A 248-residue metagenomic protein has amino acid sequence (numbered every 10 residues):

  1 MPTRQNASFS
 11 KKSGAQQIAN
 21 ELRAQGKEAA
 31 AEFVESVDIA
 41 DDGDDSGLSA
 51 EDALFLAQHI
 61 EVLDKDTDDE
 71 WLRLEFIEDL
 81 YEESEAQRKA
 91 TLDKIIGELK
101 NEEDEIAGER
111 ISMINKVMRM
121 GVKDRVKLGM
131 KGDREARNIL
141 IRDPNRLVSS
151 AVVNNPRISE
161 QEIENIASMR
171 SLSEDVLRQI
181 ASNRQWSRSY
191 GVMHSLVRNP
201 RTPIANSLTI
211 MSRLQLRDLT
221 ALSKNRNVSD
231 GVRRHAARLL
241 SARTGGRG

Functional and structural regions predicted by a protein language model:
P2-G248: Alpha-helical scaffold segments
